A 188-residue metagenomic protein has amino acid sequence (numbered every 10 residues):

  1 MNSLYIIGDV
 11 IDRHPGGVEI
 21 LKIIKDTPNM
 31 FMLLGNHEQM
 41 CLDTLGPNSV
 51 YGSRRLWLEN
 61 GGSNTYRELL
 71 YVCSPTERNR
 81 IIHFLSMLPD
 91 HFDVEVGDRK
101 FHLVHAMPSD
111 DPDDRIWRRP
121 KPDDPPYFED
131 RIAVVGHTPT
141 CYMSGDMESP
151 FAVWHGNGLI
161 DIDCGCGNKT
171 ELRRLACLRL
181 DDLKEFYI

Functional and structural regions predicted by a protein language model:
M1-L21: N-terminal active-site segment of His-dependent metallophosphoesterases
L4, T44, S49-V50, L56-W57 (+6 more regions): Catalytic phosphate/metal-binding cores of nucleic-acid and nucleotide-processing enzymes, i.e., regions that mediate
L4-G8, M32-G35, V104, A133-T138 (+1 more regions): Active-site neighborhood of phospho(di)ester-bond hydrolases with catalytic His/Asp-centered motifs
D12, Q39, P108, T140 (+1 more regions): Short, glycine/acidic-enriched loop or turn micro-motifs at the edges of active sites
H14-D93, R99: Active-site neighborhood of divalent metal-dependent phosphoester bond hydrolases
M40-D43, V94, D110-P112, Y142-M143 (+1 more regions): Short catalytic/ligand-binding loop motif for oxyanion handling, primarily in non-cytosolic enzymes, centered on
D93, L103-H105, C177-R179: Short, well-ordered beta-strand micro-motif
I116-I188: Conserved beta-sheet core of the metallophosphoesterase superfamily
